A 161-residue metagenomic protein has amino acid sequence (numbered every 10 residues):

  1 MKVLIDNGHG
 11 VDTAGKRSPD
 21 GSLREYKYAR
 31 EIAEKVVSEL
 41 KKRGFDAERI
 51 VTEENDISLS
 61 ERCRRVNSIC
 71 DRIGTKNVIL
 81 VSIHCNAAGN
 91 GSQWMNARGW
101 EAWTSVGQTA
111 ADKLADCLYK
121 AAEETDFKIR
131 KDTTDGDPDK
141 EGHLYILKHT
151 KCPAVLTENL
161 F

Functional and structural regions predicted by a protein language model:
M1-V3: Extreme N-terminal starter segment of soluble prokaryotic enzymes
D6-T13: Short acidic/polar micro-motifs centered on Gly/Asp/Asn
G15-E31: Glycine- and acidic-residue-enriched helix-capping/strand-helix junction motifs
K27-F161: Active-site-proximal helix/loop segments of hydrolytic enzymes
